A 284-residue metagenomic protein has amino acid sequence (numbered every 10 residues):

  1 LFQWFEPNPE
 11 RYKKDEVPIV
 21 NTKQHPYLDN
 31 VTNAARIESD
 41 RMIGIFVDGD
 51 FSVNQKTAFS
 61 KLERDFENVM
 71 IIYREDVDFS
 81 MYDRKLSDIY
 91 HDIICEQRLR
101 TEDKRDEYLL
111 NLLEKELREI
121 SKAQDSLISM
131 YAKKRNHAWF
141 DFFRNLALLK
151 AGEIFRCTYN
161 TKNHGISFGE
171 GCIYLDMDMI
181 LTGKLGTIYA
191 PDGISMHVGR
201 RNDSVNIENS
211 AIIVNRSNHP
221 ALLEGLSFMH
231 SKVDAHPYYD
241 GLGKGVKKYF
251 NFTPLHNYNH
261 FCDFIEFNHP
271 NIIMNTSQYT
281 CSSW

Functional and structural regions predicted by a protein language model:
L1-F142, S167-W284: Glycosyltransferase-associated regions of secretory-pathway enzymes, highlighting luminal stem/catalytic domains
F142-G152, R156, N160: Small-residue hinge/turn detector
I154-I173: Short acidic donor-binding loop at the edge of a beta-strand
